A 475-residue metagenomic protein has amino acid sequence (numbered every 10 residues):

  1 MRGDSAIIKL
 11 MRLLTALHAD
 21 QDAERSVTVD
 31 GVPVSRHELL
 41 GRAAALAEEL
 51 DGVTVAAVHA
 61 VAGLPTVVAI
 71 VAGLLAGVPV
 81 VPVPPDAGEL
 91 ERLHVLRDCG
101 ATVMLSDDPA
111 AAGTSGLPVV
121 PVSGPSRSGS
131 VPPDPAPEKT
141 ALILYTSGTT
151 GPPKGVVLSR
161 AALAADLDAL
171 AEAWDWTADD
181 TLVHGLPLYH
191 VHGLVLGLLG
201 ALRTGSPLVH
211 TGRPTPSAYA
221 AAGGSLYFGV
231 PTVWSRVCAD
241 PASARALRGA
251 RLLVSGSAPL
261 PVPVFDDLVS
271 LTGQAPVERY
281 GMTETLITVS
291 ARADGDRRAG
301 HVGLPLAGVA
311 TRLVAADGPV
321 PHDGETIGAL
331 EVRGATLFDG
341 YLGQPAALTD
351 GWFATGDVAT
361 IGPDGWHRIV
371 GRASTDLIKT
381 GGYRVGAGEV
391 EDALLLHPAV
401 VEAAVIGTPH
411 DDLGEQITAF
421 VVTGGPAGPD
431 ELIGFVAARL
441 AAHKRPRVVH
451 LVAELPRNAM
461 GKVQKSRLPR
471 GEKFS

Functional and structural regions predicted by a protein language model:
A6, A23-D51, V61, V71 (+1 more regions): Conserved AMP-binding/adenylate-forming core of the ANL superfamily
A19-A23, S128-Y145, P152, D175-T181: Conserved pre-ATP/AMP-binding loop-to-beta segment of ANL
V32, A47-A87, R384, T423: Conserved AMP-binding/adenylate-forming
P33-H37, A141-D168, R292: Conserved AMP-binding A3 loop
V58, G334, D339-G340, V358-K444 (+3 more regions): AMP-binding/adenylate-forming catalytic core of the ANL superfamily
A164-T181, Y189-L226, D240-P241: Conserved AMP-binding/adenylation subdomain of ANL enzymes
S225-G229, C238-R298, A310: Gly/Ser/Thr-rich phosphate-binding loop
L304-G308, G318-D350, W366, V385: Conserved ATP/PPi-binding loop(s) of AMP-dependent carboxylate-activating enzymes
